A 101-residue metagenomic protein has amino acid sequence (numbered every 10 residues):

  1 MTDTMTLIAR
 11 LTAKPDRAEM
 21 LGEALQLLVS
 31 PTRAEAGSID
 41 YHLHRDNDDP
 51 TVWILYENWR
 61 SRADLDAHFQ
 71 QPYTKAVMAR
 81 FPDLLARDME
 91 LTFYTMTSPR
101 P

Functional and structural regions predicted by a protein language model:
M1-M5, L43-T51, V77-P101: Glycine-rich beta-strand-turn "strand-cap" elements at beta-sheet edges
D3-I39, L43: N-terminal first-folded block
M5-T12, H42-F69: Short, well-ordered beta-strand segments in beta-rich or mixed alpha/beta enzyme and ligand-binding folds
R17-E19, A63, P99: Residue-level signal for secondary-structure boundary sites
L27-I39, N58-T92: An amphipathic, aromatic/His-enriched active-site/gating alpha helix that lines ligand/cofactor pockets
